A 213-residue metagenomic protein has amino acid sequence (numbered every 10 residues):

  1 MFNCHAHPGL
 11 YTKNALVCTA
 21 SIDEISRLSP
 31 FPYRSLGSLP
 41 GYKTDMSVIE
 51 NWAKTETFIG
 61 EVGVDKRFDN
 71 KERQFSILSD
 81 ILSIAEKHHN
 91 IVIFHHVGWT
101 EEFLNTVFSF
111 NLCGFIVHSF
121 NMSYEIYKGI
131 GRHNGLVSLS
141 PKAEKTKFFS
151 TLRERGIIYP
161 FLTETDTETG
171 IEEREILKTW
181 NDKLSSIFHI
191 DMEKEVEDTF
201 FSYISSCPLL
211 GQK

Functional and structural regions predicted by a protein language model:
M1-K213: Mid-domain alpha/beta scaffold segments of enzyme catalytic cores
